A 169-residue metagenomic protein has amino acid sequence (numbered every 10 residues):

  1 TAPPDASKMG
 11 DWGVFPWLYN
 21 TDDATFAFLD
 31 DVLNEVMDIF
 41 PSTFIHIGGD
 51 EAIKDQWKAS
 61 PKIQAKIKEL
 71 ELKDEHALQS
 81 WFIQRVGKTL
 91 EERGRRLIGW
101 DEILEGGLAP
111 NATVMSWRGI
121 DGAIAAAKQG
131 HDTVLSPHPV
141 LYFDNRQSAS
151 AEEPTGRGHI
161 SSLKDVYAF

Functional and structural regions predicted by a protein language model:
T1-A24, D55-H76: Aromatic- and acidic-residue-enriched carbohydrate-binding clefts of CAZyme catalytic domains
D22-F44, E51, A65-F169: Substrate-binding groove of N-acetylhexosamine-processing glycoside hydrolases
